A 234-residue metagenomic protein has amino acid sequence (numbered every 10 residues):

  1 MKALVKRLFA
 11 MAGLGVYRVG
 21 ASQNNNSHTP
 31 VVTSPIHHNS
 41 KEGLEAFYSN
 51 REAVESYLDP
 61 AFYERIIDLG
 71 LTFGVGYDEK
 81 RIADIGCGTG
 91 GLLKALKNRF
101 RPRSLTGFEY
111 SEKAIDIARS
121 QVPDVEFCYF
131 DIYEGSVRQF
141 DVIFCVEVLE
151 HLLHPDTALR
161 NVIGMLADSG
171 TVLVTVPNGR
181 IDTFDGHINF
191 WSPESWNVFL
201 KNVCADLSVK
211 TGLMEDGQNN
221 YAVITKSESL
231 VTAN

Functional and structural regions predicted by a protein language model:
M1-R138, V142, V146, T157-L159 (+2 more regions): Conserved N-terminal segment of class I S-adenosyl-L-methionine
V146-L149, T175: Residues lining the SAM
T157-D168: A short glycine-rich, Lys/Arg-flanked "PGG" loop and its adjoining helix->strand segment in the class I
D168-S169, V203: Structured helix-beta-strand junction loops
G170-P177: Conserved beta-strand signature within the Rossmann-like core of class I S-adenosyl-L-methionine
R180-G186: A short acidic, helix-capping loop that chelates divalent metal ions and anchors anionic groups
